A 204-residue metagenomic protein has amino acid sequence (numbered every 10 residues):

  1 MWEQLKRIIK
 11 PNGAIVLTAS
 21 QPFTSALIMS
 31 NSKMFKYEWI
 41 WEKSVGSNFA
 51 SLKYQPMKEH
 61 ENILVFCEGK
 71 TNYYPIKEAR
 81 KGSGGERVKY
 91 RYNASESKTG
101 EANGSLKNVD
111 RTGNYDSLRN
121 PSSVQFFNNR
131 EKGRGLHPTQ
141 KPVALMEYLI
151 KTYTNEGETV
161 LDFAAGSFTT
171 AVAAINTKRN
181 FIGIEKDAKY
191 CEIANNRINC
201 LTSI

Functional and structural regions predicted by a protein language model:
M1-I184, K189-I193, S203: Core catalytic lobe of class I
I198-I204: S-adenosyl-L-methionine
